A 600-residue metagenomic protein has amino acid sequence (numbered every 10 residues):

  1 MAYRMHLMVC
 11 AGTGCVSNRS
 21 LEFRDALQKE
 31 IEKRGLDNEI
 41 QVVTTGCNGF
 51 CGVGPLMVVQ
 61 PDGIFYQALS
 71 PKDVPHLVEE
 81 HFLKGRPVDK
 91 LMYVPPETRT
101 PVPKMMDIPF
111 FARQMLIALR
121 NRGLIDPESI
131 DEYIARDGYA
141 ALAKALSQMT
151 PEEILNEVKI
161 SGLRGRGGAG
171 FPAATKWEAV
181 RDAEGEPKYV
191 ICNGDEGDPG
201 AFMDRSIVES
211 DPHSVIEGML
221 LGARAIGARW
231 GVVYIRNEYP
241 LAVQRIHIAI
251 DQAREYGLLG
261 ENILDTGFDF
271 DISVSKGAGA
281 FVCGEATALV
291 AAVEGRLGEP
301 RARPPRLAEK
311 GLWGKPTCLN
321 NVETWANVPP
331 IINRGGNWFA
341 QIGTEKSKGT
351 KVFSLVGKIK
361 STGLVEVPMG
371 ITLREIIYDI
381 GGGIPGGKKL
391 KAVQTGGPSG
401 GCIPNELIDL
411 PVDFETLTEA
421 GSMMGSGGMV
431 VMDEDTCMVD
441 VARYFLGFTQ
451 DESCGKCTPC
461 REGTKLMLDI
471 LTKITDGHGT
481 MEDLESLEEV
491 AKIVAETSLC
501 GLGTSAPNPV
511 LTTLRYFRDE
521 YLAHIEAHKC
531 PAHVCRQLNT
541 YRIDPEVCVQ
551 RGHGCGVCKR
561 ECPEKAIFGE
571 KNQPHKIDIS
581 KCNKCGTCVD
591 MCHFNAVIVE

Functional and structural regions predicted by a protein language model:
M1-H6, N18-T44, P61-K90, A141-V158 (+9 more regions): Ferredoxin-type iron-sulfur electron-transfer modules in oxidoreductases and energy-metabolism complexes
V9, I125-A140, V190-D204, L307-L312 (+2 more regions): Gly-rich Lys/Arg/Thr-decorated short loops/hinges at beta-loop-alpha junctions or inter-strand turns that position
C15, V158-V180, G279-A291, L297 (+2 more regions): Conserved phosphate/anionic-ligand binding catalytic regions in large, soluble enzymes, centered on
I31, G218-L220, G370-P385: Short amphipathic, charge-patterned alpha-helical segments
V53-M57, P459-K465, H553-K576, T587-E600: Iron-sulfur cluster-binding cysteine motifs and their immediate structural context in ferredoxin-like electron-transfer
M92-I160, G314, N320-G335: Flexible inter-domain linker/hinge segments
A143-E184, F339-Q341, K346, S354 (+3 more regions): Accessory "access/gating" subregions that flank catalytic or transport cores
V243-M369, G381: Hydrophobic alpha-helical positions that pack around
